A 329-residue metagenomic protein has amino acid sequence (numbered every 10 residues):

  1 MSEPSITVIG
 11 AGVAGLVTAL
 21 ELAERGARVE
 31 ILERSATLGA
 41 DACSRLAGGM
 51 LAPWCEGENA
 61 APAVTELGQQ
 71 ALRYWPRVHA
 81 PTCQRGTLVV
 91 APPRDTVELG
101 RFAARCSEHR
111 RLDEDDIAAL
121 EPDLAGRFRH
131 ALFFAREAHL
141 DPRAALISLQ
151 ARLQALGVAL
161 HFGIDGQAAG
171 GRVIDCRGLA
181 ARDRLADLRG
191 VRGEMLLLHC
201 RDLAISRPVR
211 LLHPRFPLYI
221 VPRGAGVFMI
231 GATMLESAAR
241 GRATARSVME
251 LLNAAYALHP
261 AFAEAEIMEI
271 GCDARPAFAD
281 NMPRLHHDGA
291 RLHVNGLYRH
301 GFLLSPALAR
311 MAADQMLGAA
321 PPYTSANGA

Functional and structural regions predicted by a protein language model:
P4-E30: N-terminal Rossmann-like FAD-binding beta1-loop-alpha1 element of flavoenzymes
T7-I9, A169-L179, A309: Short hydrophobic core segments
L20-R25, R45, L51, P81-C83 (+1 more regions): Active-site substrate-recognition segment that forms the wall of the catalytic cavity or substrate channel
E24-C43: Glycine-rich FAD pyrophosphate-binding loop
G48-L120: Dinucleotide-binding Rossmann-like beta1-alpha1 core, especially the glycine-rich loop that anchors the ADP
N59-Q70, V90-T96, L132-S148, R242-R246 (+1 more regions): Short beta-strand to alpha-helix junction loop
L132-G166, C176: Helical element adjacent to the flavin cofactor pocket in flavoenzyme catalytic cores
A265-A329: C-terminal catalytic lobe of FAD-dependent flavoproteins
